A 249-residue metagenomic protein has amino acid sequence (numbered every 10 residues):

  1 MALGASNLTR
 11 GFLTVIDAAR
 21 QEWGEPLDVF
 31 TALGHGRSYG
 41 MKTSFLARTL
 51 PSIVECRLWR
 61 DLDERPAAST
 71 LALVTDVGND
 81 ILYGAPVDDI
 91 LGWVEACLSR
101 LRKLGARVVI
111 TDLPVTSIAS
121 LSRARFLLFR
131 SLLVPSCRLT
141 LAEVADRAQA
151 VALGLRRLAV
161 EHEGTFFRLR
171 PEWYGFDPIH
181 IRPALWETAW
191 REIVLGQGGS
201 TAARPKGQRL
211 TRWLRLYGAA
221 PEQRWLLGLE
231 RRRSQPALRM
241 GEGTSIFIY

Functional and structural regions predicted by a protein language model:
M1-A32, L127-P135, S200-Y249: N-terminal secretory targeting modules
M1-D89, A237-R239: Conserved SGNH/GDSL esterase-like catalytic core that processes O-acyl groups on lipids and polysaccharides
K42-R48, H180-E187: Short, surface-exposed amphipathic charged segments that create phosphate/polyanion-binding patches used for binding
I53-A184, R191-T201, P205, R233-Y249: Alpha-helical cap/lid subdomain in secreted, periplasmic, or secretory-pathway luminal O-acyl-processing enzymes
